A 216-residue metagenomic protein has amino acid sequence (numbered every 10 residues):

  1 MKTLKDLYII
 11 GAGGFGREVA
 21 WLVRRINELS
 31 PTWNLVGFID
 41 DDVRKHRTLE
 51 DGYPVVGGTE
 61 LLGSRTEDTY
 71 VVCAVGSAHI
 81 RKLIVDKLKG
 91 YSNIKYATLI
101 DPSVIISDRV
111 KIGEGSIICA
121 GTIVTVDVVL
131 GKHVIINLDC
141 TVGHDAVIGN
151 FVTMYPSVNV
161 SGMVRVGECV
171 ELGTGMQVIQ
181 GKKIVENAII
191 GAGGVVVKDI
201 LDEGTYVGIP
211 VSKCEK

Functional and structural regions predicted by a protein language model:
L4-V23: Glycine-rich adenosine-cofactor-binding loop
G14-R17, H79-I80, V195: Short alpha-helical
V23-N27, L88: Active-site catalytic pocket residues across diverse enzymes, especially alpha/beta-hydrolases
I26-T48: NAD(P)-binding Rossmann-fold cofactor-contacting core
T32-L35, G52, D68, N93 (+2 more regions): A generic structural signal for alpha->beta connector loops
V43-I105: Phosphate-bearing ligand-interacting subdomains that bind or position ATP/ADP/UDP/GDP/NAD(P) or nucleotide-linked
T98-C214: Structural signal for interior beta-strand "rungs" in well-ordered beta-sheet cores of soluble enzyme domains
